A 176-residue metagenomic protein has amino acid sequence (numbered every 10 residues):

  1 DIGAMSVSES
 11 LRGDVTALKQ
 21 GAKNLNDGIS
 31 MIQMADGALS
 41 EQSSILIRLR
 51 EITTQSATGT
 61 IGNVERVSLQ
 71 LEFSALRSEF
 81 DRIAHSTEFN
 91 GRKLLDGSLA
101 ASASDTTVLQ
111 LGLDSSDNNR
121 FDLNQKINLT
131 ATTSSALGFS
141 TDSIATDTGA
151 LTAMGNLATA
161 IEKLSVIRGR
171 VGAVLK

Functional and structural regions predicted by a protein language model:
D1-K176: Primary detection of the long, small/polar-rich alpha-helical "axial" segments characteristic of bacterial flagellar
